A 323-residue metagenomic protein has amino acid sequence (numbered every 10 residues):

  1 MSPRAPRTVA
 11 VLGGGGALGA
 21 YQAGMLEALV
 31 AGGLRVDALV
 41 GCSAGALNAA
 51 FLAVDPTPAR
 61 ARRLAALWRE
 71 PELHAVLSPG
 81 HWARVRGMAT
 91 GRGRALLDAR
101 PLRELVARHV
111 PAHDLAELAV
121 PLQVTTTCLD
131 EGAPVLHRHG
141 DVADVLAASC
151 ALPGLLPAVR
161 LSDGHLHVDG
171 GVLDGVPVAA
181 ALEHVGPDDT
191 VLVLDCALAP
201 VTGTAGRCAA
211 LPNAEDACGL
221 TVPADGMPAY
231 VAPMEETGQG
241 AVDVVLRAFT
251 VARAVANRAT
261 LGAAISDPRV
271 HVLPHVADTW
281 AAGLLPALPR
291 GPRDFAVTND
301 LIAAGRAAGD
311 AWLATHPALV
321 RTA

Functional and structural regions predicted by a protein language model:
M1-V40, A50-A323: Patatin-like phospholipase
G41, G45: Gly/Ala-rich beta-loop-alpha elbow adjacent to hydrolase catalytic centers
